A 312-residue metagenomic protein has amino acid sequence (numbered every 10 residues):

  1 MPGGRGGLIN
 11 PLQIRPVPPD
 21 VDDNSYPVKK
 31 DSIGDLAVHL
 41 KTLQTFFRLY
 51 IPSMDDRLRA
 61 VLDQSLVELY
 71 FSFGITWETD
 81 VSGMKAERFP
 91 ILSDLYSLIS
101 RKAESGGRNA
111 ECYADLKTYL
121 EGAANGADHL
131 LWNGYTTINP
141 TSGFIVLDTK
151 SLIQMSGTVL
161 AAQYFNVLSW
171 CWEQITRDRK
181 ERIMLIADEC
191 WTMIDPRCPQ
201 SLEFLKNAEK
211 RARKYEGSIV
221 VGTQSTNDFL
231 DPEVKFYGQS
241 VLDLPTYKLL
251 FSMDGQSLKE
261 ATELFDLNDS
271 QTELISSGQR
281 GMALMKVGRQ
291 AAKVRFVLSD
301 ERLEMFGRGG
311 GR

Functional and structural regions predicted by a protein language model:
M1, S218-G222, K248-S252: Short hydrophobic alpha-helical runs that function as membrane-insertion/retention elements
M1-G217, K235, L274-S277, A283-G288: P-loop NTPase motor domains
S151, W191, S225-N227, G255: Active-site-proximal loop/turn and secondary-structure-junction residues that shape catalytic pockets, frequently
D178, F229, E233-R312: C-terminal regions of RecA-like/P-loop NTPase motor modules
A212-F229: Sensor-1/coupling segment of RecA-like P-loop NTPase cores
